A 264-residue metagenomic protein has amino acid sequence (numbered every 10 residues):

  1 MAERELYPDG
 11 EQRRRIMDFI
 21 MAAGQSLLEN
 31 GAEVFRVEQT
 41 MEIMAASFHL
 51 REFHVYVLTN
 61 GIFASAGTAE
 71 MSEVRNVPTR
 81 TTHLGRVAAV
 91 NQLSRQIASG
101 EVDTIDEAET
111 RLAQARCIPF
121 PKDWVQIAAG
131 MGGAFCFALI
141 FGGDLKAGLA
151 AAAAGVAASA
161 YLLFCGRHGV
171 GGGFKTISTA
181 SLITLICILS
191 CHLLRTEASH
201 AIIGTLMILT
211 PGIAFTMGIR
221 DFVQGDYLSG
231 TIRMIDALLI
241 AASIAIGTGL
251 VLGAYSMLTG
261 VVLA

Functional and structural regions predicted by a protein language model:
M1-I16, I118, I246-A264: N-terminal charge/polar-biased segments
M1-V102: Soluble N-terminal domains of membrane-associated systems
F35, E107-P121, G173-F174, S199-G204: Cytosolic regulatory modules rich in charged/polar residues
T79-A147, D236-A245: Alpha-helical transmembrane segments and their cytosolic membrane-interface
Q114-A115, A158-G171, T216-S229: C-terminal ends of transmembrane helices
P119-S199: Core alpha-helical transmembrane segments of integral membrane proteins
S190-A264: Generic detector of multi-pass transmembrane helix bundles and their immediately adjacent loops in polytopic membrane
